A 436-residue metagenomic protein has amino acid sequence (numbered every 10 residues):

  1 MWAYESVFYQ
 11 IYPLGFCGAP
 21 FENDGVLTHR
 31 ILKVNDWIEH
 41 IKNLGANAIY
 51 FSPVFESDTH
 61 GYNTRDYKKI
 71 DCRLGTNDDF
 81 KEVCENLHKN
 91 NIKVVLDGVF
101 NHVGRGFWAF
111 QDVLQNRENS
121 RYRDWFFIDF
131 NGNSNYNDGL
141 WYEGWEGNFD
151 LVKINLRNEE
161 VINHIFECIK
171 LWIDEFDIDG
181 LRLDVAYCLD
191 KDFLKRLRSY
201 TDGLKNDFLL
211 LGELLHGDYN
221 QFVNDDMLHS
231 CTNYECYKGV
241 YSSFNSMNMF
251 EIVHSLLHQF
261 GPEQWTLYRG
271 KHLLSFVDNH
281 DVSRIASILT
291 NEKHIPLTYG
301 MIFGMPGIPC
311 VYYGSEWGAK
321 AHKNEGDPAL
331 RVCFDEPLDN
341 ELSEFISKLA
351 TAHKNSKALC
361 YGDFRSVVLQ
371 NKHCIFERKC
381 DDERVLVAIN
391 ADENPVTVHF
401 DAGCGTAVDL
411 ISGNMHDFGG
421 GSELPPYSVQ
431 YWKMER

Functional and structural regions predicted by a protein language model:
M1-V7, Y12-N47, V54-E175, L197-G203 (+1 more regions): Substrate-binding/active-site clefts of carbohydrate-active enzymes
M1-Y50, E56, K81, N86-L87 (+5 more regions): Carbohydrate-interacting/catalytic domains
V7-Q10, I49-F51, V94-L96, L181 (+3 more regions): Hydrophobic faces of well-ordered beta-strands that scaffold small-molecule active sites in alpha/beta enzyme cores
L14, V54, V99-N101, A186-C188 (+2 more regions): Active-site beta-loop-alpha junctions enriched in small/polar residues
G45-N47, N90-I92, D177-D179, N206-F208 (+3 more regions): Short, well-ordered coil/turn segments that N-cap beta-strands
V95, G180-A186, I285-A286: Short catalytic-loop micro-motif centered on adjacent basic/acidic residues
L114, D184-L267, M301, K320-K348 (+2 more regions): Active-site-proximal helices and loops of the catalytic beta/alpha 8
R269-T290: Active-site clefts of carbohydrate-active enzymes
